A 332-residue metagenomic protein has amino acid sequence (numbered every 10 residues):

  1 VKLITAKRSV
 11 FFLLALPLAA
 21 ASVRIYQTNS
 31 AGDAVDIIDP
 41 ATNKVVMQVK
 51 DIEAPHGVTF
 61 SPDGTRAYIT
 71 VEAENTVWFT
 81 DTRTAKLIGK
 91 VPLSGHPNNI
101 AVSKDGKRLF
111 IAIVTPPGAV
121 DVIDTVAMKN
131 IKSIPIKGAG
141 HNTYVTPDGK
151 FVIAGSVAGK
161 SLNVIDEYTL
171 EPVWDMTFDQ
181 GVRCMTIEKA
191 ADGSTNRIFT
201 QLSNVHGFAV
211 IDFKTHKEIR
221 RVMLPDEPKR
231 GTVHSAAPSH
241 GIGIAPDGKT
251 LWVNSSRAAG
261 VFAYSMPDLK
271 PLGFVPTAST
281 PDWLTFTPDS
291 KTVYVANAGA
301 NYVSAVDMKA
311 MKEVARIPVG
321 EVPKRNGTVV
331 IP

Functional and structural regions predicted by a protein language model:
V1-A6: N-terminal secretory signal peptides that target proteins for export/translocation
R8-A19: Bacterial N-terminal signal peptides
A20-P332: Predominantly soluble domains enriched in secretory-pathway, periplasmic, or organellar proteins
